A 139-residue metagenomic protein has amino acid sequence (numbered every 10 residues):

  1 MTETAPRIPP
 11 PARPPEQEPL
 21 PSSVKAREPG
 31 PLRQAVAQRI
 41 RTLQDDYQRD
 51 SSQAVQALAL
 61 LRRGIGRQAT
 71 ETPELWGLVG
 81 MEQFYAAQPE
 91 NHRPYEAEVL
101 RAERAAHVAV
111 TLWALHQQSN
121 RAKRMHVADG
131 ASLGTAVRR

Functional and structural regions predicted by a protein language model:
T2-R93: The feature captures two recurrent sequence modes
A87-A136: Aromatic- and glycine-enriched beta-alpha-beta binding-site module
